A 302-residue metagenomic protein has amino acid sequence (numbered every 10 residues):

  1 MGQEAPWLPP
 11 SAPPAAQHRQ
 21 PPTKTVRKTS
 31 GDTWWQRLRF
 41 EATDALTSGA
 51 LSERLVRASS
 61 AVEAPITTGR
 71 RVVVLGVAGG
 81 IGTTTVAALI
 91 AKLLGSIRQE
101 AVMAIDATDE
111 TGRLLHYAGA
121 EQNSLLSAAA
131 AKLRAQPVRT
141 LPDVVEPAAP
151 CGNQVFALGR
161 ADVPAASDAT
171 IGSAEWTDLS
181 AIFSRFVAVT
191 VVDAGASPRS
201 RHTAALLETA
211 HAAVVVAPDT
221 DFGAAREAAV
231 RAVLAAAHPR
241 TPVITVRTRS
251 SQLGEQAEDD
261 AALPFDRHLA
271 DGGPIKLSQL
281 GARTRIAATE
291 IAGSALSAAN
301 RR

Functional and structural regions predicted by a protein language model:
G2-V73: Extreme N-terminal, non-catalytic leader segments that precede Walker-type/kinase nucleotide-binding cores
A42, R54-V56, S60-R70, E110-A131 (+2 more regions): Extended, compositionally biased accessory segments flanking or bridging domains
R54-A58, G69-D109, L114-Y117, F183: Walker A/P-loop phosphate-binding motif and the immediately C-terminal alpha-helix
I97-V155: Phosphate-binding loop that captures ATP/GTP phosphates
A120-S124, V233-L234, Q279: Short, hinge-like loop/turn segments at secondary-structure boundaries
T140-D143, A149, R160-A194: Cytosolic-facing regulatory segments adjacent to core modules
E175-L179, S184-R185, V189-P274: Conserved catalytic-core segment of NTP-binding enzymes
D271-G293: C-terminal boundary of histidine-terminating zinc-finger modules
